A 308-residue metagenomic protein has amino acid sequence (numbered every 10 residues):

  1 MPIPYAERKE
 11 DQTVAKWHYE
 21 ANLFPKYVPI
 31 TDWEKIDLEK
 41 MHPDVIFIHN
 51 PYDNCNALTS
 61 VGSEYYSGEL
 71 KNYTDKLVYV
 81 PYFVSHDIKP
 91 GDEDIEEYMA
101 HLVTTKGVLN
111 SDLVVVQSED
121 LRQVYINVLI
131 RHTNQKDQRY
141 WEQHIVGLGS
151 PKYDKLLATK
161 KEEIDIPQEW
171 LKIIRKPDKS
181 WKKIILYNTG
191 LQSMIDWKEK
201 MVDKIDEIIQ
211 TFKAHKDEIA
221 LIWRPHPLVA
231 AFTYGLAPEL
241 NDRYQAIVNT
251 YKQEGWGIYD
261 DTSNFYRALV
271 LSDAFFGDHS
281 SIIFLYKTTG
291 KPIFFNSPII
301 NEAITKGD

Functional and structural regions predicted by a protein language model:
M1, S60-E64, I95-A100, K200-T211 (+1 more regions): Well-ordered, non-membrane alpha-helical segments in soluble/globular domains
M1-L156: Active-site and donor-binding regions of nucleotide-sugar-utilizing enzymes
P43, S111, K182, L271-S272: Local beta-strand N-terminus motif with an aromatic residue
P51-D53, F83-V84, G190-Q192, P227 (+1 more regions): Short glycine-rich anion-binding loops that position phosphate/pyrophosphate groups of nucleotides and phosphorylated
W141, I145, S150-Y244: Conserved catalytic-core segment of nucleotide-activated headgroup transferases in glycan assembly
A237-D261: Nucleotide-activated donor-binding/catalytic signature segment of Leloir-type glycosyltransferases, i.e., the conserved
D260-T305: A donor-sugar binding/catalytic signature common to diverse glycosyltransferases and related nucleotide-sugar
